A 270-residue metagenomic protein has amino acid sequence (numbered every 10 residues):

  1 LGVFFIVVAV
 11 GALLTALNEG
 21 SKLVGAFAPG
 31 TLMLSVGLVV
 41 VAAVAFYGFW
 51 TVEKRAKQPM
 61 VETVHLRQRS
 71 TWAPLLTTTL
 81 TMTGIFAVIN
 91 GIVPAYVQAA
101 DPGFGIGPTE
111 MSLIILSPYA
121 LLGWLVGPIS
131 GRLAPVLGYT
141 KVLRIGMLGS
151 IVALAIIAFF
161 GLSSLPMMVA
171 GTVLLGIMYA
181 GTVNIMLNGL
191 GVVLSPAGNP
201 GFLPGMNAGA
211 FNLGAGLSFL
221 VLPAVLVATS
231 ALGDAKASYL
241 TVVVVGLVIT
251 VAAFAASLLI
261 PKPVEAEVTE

Functional and structural regions predicted by a protein language model:
L1-T77, G84: Hydrophobic transmembrane-helix bundles of small-molecule transporters
T51-K57, L258-T269: Membrane-interface capping segments at transmembrane-helix boundaries
P59-P263: 12-transmembrane solute porter fold
L194, T269-E270: Generic detector of intrinsically disordered, low-complexity segments in short proteins and peptide precursors
